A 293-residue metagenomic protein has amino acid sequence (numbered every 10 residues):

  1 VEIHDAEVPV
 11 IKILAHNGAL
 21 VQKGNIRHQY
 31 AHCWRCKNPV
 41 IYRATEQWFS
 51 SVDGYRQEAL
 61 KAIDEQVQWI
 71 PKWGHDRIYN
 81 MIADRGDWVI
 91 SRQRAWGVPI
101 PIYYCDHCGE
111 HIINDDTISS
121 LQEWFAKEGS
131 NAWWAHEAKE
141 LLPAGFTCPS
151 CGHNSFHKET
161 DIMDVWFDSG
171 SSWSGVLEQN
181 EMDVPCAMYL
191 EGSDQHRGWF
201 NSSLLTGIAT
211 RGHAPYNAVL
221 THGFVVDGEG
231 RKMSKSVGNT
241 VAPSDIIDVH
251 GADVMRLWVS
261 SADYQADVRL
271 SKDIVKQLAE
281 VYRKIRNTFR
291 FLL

Functional and structural regions predicted by a protein language model:
V1-I118, W133-E137, W199, R231 (+2 more regions): Residue patterns forming the tRNA-binding/recognition surfaces of aminoacyl-tRNA synthetases and related DALR
R94-W96, S119-D267: Alpha-helical recognition segments enriched in aromatics with Gly/Pro capping that present substrate-recognition
N287-L293: Charged/polar positions within long, soluble alpha-helices
